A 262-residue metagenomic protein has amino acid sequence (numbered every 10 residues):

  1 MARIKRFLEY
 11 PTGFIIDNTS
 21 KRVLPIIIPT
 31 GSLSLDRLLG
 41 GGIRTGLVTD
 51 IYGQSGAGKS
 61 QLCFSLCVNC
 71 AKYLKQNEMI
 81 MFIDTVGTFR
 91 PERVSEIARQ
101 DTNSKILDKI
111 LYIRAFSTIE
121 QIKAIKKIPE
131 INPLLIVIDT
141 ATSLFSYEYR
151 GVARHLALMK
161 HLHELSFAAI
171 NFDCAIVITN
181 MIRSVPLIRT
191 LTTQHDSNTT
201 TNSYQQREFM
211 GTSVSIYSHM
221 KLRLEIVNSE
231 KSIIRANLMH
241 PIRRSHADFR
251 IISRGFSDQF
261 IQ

Functional and structural regions predicted by a protein language model:
A2-T102: The Walker A/P-loop phosphate-binding site
I28-S32, D36, T45, P91 (+4 more regions): Amphipathic alpha-helical transducer elements in NTP-driven molecular machines
I43-G46, L62-C63, C67, E120-K127 (+6 more regions): A hydrophobic alpha-helical transmembrane-helix feature that marks the membrane cores and membrane-interface segments
T49-I51, M81-I83, L111-I113, V177 (+1 more regions): Hydrophobic/aromatic beta-strand patches that form the interior of the parallel beta-sheet core in alpha/beta enzyme
C70-Y73, K160-N171: Catalytic-core regions built around general acid/base machinery
Q76-V152: Conserved inter-motif catalytic segment of the P-loop NTP-binding fold
I136-E164, I182, L191: Conserved P-loop NTPase nucleotide-binding/switch module
F167-Q262: Phosphate-binding/switch region of NTP-binding enzymes
